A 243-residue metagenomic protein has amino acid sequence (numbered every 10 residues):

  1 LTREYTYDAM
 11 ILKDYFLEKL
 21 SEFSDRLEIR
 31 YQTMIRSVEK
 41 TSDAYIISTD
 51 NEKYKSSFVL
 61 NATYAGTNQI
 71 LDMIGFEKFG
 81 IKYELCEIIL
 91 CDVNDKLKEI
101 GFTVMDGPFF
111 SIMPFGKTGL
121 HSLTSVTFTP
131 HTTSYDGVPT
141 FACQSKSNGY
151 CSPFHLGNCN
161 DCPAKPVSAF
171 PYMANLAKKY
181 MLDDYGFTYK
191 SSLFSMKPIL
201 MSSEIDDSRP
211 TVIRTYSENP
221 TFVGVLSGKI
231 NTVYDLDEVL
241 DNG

Functional and structural regions predicted by a protein language model:
L1-F58, A62-M73, V233-D241: Helical element adjacent to the flavin cofactor pocket in flavoenzyme catalytic cores
V38-T41, M113-F115, R214-Y216: Short beta-strand micro-motifs enriched in acidic
S42-I46, T118-S122, P220-F222: A generic structural signal for beta-strand entry/edge sites
E52-F109, F115-H121, C143: Central helical "cap/lid" subdomain
T118-G119, T129-K197: Flavin-binding catalytic cores
T124-V126: Catalytic core of tubulin tyrosine ligase-like
P171-G243: C-terminal catalytic lobe of FAD-dependent flavoproteins
